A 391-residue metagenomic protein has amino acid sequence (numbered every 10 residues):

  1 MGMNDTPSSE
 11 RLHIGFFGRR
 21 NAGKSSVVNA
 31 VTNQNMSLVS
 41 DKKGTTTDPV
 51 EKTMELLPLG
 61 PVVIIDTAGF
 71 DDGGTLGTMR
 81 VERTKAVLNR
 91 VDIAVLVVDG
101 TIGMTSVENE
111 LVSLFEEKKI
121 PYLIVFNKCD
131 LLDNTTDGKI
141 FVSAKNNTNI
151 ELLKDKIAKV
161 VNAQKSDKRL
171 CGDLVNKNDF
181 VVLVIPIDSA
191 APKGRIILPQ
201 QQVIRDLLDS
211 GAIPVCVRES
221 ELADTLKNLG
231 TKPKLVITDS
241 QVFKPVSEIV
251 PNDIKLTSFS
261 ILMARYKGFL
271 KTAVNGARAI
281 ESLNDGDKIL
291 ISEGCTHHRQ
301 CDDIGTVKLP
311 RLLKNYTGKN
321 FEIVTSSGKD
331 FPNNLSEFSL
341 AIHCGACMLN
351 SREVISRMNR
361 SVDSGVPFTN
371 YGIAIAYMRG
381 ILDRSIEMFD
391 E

Functional and structural regions predicted by a protein language model:
M1, R19-S25, G194-E391: C-terminal effector/interaction modules appended to NTPase cores
M1-T78, E82, A86-N89: Conserved G1/Walker A P-loop phosphate-binding module
I14, V181, D287-I289: Conserved hydrophobic helix-helix packing surfaces used for dimerization/oligomerization
G44-T45, G69-D71, T101-G103, K128-L132 (+8 more regions): Conserved nucleotide-binding/hydrolysis micro-motifs of P-loop NTPases
K52-G60, T75-F141, R169-D173, I196-A212 (+3 more regions): Conserved C-terminal guanine-recognition region of P-loop GTPase G domains, centered on the G4
E117-D173, F180-V182, S189, G211-S220 (+5 more regions): Canonical P-loop GTPase G-domain recognition
L174-Q202: Long, well-ordered amphipathic alpha-helical subdomains in the mid-to-C-terminal portions of large enzyme subunits
